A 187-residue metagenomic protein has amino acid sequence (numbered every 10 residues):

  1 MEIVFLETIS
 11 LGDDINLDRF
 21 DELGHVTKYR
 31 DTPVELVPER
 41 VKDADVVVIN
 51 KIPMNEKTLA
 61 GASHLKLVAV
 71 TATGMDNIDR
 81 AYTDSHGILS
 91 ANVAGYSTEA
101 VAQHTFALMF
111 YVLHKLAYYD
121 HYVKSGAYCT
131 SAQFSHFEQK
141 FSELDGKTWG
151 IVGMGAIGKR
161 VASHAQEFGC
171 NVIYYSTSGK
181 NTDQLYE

Functional and structural regions predicted by a protein language model:
M1-A44: N-terminal glycine-/charge-rich "phosphate-binding" loop or analogous flexible N-terminal tail
R30, T71-A72, I88-E99, S176: Short beta->alpha connector loops at strand-helix junctions that form conserved, small/polar/Pro-enriched
R40-V41, L59-A62, L144: A short, aliphatic-rich alpha-helical micro-motif
D76-I88: Rossmann-fold NAD(P)-binding glycine/threonine-rich loop
H86-I88, A94-T148: Phosphate-binding beta-alpha-beta segment of Rossmann-like dinucleotide-binding domains, i.e., the NAD(P)
S135-E187: Rossmann-like dinucleotide/phosphate-binding beta-alpha-beta segment
